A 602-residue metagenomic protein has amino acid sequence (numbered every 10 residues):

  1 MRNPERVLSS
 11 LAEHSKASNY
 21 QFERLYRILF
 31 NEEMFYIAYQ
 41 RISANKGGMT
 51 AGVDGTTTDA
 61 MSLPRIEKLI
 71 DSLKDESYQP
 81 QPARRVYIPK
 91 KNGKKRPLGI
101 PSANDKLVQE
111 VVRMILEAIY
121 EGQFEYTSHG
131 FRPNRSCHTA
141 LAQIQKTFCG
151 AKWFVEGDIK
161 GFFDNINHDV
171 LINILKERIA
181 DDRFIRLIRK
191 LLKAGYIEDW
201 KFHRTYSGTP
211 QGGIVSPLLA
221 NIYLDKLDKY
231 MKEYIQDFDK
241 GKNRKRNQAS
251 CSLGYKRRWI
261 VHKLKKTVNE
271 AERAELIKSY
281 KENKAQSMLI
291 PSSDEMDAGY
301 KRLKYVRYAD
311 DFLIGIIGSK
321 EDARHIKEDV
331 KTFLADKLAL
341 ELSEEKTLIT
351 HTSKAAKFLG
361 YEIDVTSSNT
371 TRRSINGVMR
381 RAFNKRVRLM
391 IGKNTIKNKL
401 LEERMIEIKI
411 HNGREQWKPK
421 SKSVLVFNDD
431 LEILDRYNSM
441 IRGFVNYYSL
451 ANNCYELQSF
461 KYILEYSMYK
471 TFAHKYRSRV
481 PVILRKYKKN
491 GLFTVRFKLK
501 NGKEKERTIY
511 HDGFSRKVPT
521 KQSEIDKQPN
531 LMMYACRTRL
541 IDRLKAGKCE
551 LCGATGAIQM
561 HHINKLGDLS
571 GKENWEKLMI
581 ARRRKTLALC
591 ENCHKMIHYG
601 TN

Functional and structural regions predicted by a protein language model:
M1-N602: Non-catalytic terminal/accessory segments
